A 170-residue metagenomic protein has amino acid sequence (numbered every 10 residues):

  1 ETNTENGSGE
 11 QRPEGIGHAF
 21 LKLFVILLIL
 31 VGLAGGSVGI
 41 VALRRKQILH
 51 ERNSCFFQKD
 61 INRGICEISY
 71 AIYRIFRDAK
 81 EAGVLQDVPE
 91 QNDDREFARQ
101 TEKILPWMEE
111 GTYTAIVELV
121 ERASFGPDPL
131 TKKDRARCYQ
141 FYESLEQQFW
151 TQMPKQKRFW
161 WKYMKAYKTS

Functional and structural regions predicted by a protein language model:
E1-Q11: Juxtamembrane amphipathic/hinge helix adjacent to a transmembrane helix
Q11-L30: Juxtamembrane/start-of-transmembrane alpha-helix segments at the extracytoplasmic/lumenal side of membrane anchors
A19-L23, I61-S170: Membrane-proximal, non-transmembrane interaction modules that couple membrane proteins to downstream assemblies
I26, I48-L49, Y139: General helical structural elements
L30-K46: Alpha-helical transmembrane segments
Q47-C55: Short, Lys/Arg-enriched, Gly/Pro-containing loop segments at transmembrane-helix junctions of multi-pass membrane
Q58: Active-site oxyanion-binding pockets that recognize sulfate/phosphate
